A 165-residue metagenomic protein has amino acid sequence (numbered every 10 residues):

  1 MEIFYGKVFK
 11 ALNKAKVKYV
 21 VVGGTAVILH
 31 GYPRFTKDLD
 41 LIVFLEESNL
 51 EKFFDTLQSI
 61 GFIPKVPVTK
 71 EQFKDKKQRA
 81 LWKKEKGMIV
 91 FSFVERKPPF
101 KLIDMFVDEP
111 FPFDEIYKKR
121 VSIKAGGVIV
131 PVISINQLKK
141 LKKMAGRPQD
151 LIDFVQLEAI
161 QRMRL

Functional and structural regions predicted by a protein language model:
M1-L165: Compositionally biased terminal segments of proteins
